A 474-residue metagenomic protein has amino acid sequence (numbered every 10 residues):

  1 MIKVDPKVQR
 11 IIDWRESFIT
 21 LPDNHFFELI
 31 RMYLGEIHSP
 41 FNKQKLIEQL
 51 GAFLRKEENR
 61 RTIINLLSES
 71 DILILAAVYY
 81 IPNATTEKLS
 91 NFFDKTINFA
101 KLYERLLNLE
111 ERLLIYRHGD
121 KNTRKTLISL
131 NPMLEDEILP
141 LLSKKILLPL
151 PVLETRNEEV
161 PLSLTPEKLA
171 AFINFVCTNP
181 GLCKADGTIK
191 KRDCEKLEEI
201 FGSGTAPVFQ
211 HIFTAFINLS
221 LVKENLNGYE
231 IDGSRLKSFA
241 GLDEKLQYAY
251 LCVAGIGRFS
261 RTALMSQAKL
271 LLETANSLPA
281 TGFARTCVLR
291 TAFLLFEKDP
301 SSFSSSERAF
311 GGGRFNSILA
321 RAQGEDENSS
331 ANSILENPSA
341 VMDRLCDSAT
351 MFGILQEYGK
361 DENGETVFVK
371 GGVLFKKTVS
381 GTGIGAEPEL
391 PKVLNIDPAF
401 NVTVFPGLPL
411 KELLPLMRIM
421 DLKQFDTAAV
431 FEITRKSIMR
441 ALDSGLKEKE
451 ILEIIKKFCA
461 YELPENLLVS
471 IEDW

Functional and structural regions predicted by a protein language model:
I2-W474: Donor-sugar nucleotide-binding helix/loop cap in glycosyltransferases
